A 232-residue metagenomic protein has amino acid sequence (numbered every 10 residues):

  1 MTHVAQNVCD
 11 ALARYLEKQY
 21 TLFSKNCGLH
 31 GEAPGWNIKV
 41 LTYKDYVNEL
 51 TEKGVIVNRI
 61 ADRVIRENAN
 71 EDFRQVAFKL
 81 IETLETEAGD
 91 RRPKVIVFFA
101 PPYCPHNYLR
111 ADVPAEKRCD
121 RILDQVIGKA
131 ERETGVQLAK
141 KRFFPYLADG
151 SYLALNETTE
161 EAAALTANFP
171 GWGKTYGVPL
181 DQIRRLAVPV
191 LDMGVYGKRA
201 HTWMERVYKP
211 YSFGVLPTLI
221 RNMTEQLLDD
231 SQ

Functional and structural regions predicted by a protein language model:
M1-S231: Metal-dependent amide/peptide-bond hydrolase catalytic core, centered on the "pita-bread" metallohydrolase fold
